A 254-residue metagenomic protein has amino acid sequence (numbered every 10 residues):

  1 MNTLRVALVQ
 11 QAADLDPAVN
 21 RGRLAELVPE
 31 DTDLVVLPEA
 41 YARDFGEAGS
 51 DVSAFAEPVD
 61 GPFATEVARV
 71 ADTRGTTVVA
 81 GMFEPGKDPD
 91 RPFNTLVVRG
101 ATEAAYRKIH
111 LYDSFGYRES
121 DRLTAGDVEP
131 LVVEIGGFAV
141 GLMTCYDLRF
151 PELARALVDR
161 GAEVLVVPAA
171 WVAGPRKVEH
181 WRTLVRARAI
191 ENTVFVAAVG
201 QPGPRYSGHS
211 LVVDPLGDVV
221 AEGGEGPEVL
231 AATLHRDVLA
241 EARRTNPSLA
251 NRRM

Functional and structural regions predicted by a protein language model:
M1-A7: Extreme N-terminal starter segment of soluble prokaryotic enzymes
Q10-L15: Short polar catalytic/cofactor-binding loops
A25-A105, A173-I190: Cys-nucleophile CN-hydrolase/nitrilase-fold catalytic domain and related Cys-dependent amidase chemistry that acts on
V35-V36, A139-T144, V166: Short hydrophobic-aromatic micro-motifs
V59-V79, L148-E228: CN hydrolase (nitrilase-like) catalytic-core segments centered on the catalytic cysteine and neighboring Lys/Glu
A80-M82, N94-V98, L131-V133, V196 (+2 more regions): Short beta-strand scaffold segments in enzyme catalytic cores
K87-R160, A173-T183, T245-S248: Active-site catalytic loop in hydrolytic enzyme cores
D237-M254: A short C-terminal boundary segment appended to hydrolase-like catalytic domains
